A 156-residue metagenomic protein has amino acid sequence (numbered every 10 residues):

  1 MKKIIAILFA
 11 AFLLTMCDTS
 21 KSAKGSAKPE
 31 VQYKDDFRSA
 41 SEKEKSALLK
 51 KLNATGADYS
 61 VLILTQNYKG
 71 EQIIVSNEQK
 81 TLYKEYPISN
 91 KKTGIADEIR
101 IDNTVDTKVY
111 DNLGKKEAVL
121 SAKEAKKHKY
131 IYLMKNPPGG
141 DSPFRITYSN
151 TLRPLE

Functional and structural regions predicted by a protein language model:
M1-I4: Positively charged n-region of N-terminal signal peptides that target proteins for export
A6-A11: Sec-dependent N-terminal signal peptides
L14-M16: C-terminal motif of bacterial Sec signal peptides marking the signal peptidase cleavage site
D18-E156: Terminal leader/tail segments of proteins
